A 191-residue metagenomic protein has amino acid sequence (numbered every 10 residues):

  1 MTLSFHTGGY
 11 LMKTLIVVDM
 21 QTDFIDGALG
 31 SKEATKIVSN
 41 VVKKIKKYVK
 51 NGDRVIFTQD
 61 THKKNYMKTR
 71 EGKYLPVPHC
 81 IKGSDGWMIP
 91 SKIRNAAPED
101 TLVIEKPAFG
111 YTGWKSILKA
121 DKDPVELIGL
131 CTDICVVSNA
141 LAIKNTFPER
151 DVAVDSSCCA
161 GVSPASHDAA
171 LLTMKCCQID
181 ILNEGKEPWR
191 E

Functional and structural regions predicted by a protein language model:
F5-V103, A153, V162, D168-C176 (+2 more regions): Active-site acidic carboxylates
D19, D133, S157: Acidic active-site catalytic centers that drive phospho-/nucleotidyl reactions and related ester hydrolyses
E33, G113, C135-V136, V162-S163: Secondary-structure boundary/capping motif
K44-K47, V137-F147: Histidine-anchored nucleotide/phosphate-binding helix
D60, F109, S157-C159: Active-site beta-loop-alpha junctions enriched in small/polar residues
G83-I134: Internal catalytic-core helix/loop-beta-alpha segment that presents or stabilizes conserved functional determinants
E126-L130, E149-P164, E184: A short glycine-rich beta-strand->turn/loop micro-motif centered on a GG-aromatic cluster
